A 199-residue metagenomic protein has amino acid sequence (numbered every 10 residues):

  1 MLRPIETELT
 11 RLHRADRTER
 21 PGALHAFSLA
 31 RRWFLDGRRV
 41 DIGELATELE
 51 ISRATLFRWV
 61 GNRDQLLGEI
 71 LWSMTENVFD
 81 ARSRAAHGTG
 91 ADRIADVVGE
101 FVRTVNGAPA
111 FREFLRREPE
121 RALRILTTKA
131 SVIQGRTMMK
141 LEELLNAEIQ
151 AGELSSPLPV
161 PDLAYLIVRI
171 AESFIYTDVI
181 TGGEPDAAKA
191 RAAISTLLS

Functional and structural regions predicted by a protein language model:
M1-E48, D64-G68, S73: Basic, helix-initiating cap at the start of DNA-binding domains
M1-R14, E100-R103, M139, E143-A151 (+2 more regions): C-terminal peripheral helix-coil segments that are non-catalytic and often amphipathic
I42, R112-R117, L123-I125, E153 (+2 more regions): Short, hydrophobic secondary-structure boundary micro-motifs
E50-V60: Short hydrophobic/aromatic patch on the recognition helix
E69, R82-F111, A164-I167: Hydrophobic alpha-helical connector segments
A95-R117, S131-V132, E142, T181: Helical hydrophobic small-molecule/effector-binding pocket
R124-E153, P161-V168: Amphipathic alpha-helical packing segments from all-alpha helical-bundle domains
